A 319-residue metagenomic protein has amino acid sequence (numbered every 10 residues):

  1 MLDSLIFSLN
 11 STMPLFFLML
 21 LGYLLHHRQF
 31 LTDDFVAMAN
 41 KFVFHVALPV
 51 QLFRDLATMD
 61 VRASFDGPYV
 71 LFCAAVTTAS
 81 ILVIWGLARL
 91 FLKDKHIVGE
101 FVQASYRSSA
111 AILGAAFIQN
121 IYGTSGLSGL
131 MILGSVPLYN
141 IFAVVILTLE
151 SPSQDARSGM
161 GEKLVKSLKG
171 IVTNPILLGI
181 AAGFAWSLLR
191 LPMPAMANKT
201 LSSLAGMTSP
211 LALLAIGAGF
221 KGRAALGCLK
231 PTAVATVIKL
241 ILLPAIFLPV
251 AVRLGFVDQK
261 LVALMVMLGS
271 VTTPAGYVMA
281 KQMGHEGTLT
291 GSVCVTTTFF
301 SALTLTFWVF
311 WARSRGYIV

Functional and structural regions predicted by a protein language model:
M1-V319: Alpha-helical transmembrane segments of multi-pass small-molecule/ion transporters
